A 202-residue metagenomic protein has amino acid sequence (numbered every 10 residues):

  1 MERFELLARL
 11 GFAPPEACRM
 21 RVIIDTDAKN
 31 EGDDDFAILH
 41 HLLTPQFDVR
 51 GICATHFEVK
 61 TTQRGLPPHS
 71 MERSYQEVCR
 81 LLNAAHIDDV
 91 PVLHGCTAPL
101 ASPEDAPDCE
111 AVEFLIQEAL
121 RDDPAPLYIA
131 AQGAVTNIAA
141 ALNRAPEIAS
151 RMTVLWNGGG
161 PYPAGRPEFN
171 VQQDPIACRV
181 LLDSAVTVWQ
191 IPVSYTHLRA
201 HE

Functional and structural regions predicted by a protein language model:
M1-P14: Positively charged, low-complexity intrinsically disordered leader regions
M20, L43-R121: Glycine-rich nucleotide/cofactor/substrate-binding loop typically near the N-terminus or early in the first domain
I24-D33: Short, glycine-rich nucleotide/cofactor-binding loops
D34-T44, A139-N143: Histidine-anchored nucleotide/phosphate-binding helix
R64-P68, A101-A106, A125-A131, Y162-Q172: Flexible, glycine/proline-enriched loop segments at strand-loop-helix junctions that form or flank small-ligand binding
A111-V112, T136-N137, L155-L182: Active-site glycine-rich loop that binds ribose-phosphate moieties when present
I116-A149, L155-W156: Internal, conserved structured core segments that host functional sites
T196-E202: Conserved small/polar residues in nucleotide/adenosyl-binding loops
